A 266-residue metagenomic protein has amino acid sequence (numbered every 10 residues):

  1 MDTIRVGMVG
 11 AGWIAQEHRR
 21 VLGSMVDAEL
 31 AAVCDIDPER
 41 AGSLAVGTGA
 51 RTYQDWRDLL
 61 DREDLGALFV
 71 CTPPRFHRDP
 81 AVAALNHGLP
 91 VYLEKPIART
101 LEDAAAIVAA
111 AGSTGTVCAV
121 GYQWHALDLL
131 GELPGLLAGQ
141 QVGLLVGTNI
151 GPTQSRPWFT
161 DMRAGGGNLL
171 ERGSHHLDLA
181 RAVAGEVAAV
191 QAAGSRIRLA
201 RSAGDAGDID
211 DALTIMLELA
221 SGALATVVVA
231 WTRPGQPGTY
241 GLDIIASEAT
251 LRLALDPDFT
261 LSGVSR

Functional and structural regions predicted by a protein language model:
M1-T48: N-terminal Rossmann-like dinucleotide-binding module
H18, D37, T48-A110: Beta-loop-alpha module in the N-terminal Rossmann-like domain of NAD(P)-dependent dehydrogenases, especially those
A28-L30, L65, V142, V187: Core-facing hydrophobic residues within beta-strands of well-ordered domains
V33, L68, L145: Receiver (REC) domain switch-region micro-motif
Q54, V70, L93, C118-V120 (+3 more regions): Hydrophobic residues in well-ordered beta-strands that form the structural core
A106-Q123, Q140-G147: Rossmann-fold dehydrogenase core element
W124-A206: Predominantly a Rossmann-like dinucleotide-binding segment in NAD(P)-dependent oxidoreductases
D178-S262: Contiguous beta-strand/loop segments that form the cofactor/metal-binding neighborhood of enzyme cores
